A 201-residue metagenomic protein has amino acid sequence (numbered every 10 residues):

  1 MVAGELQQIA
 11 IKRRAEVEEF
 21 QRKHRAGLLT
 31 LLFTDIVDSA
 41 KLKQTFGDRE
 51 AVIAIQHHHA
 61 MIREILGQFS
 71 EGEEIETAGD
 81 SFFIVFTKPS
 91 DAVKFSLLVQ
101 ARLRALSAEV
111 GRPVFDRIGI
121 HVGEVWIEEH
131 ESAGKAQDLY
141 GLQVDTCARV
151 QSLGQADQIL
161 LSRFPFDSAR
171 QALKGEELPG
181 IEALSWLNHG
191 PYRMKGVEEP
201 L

Functional and structural regions predicted by a protein language model:
M1-E5, G196-L201: Intrinsically disordered, low-complexity glycine/proline-rich and charged
V2-E16: Short coil-to-helix leader/linker segments, especially the first N-terminal amphipathic alpha-helix with its helix
A3-G4, L28, L153: Short acidic/polar alpha-helix capping motifs at helix-coil junctions
I9-A10, D38-K41, E73-T77, V114-I118 (+2 more regions): Short low-complexity stretches enriched in small and charged residues
R14-R102: Catalytic NTP-binding/metal-coordinating core of nucleotidyl cyclase/transferase enzymes
R63, G67, F83-P200: Catalytic beta-strand-to-alpha-helix segment of the class III nucleotidyl cyclase homology domain
